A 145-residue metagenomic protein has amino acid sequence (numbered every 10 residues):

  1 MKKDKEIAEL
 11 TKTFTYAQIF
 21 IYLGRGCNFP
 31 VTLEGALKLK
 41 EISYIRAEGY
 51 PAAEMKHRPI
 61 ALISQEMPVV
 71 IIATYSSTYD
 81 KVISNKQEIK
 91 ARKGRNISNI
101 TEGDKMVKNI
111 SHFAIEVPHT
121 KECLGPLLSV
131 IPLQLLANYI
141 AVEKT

Functional and structural regions predicted by a protein language model:
M1-T145: A SIS-like phosphosugar-recognition module
